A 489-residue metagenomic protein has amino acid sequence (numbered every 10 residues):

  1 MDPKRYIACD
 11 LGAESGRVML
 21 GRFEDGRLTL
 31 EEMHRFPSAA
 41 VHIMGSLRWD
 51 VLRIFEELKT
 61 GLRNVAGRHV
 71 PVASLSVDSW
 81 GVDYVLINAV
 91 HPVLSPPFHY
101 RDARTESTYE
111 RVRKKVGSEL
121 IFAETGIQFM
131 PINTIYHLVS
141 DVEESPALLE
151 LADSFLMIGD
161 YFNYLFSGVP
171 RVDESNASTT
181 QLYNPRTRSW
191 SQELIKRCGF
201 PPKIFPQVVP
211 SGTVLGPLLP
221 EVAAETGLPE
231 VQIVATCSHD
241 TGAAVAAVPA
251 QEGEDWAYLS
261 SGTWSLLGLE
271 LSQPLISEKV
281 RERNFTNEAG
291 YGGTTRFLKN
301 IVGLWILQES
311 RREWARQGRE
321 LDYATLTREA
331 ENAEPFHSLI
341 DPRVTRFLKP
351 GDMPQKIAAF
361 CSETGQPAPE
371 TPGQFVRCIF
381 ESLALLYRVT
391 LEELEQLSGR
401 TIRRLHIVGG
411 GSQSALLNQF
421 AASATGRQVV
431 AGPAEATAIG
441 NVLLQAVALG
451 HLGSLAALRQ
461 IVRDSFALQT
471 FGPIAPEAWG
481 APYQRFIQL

Functional and structural regions predicted by a protein language model:
M1-S95, A123, A223-I233, T425-R427: N-terminal glycine/serine-rich phosphate-binding loop of ATP-dependent small-molecule kinases, especially carbohydrate
D2-P3, I7-A8, L20, E106 (+9 more regions): Active-site core segments that coordinate phosphate-bearing ligands/cofactors across diverse enzyme families
D10, P97-R101, N133, S154 (+3 more regions): Small/polar loops that bind or transfer phosphate-bearing groups
L28, V70, K203, E254 (+1 more regions): Structured loop/turn residues at beta-strand edges in well-structured enzyme cores
I43, R63, G67-Y100, Q128-I132 (+2 more regions): Short beta-strand-loop/turn "lid" adjacent to the catalytic site in phosphate-handling enzymes
P71-S79, S154, Q207, L397-G409: Short glycine-rich phosphate-binding loop at a beta-alpha junction
D78-V82, S211-G212, S261-W264, R404-S412: Glycine-rich beta-strand-to-loop/alpha-helix junction loops that act as flexible
C198-S211: A conserved helix-loop-beta module that forms one wall/lid of the active-site cleft in ATP-utilizing catalytic domains
